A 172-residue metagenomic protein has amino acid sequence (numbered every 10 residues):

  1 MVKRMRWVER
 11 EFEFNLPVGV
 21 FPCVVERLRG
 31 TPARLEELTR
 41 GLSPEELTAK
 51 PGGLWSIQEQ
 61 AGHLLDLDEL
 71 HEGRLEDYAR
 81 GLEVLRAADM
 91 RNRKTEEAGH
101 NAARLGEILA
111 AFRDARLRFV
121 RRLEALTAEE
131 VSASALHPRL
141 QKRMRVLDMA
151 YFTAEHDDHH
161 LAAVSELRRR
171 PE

Functional and structural regions predicted by a protein language model:
M1-N15, E46-R91, V131-E172: Short, contiguous alpha-helical
E13-V20, E97-R104, Q141-R145: Short amphipathic alpha-helical segments at helix-loop
N15-E26, A49, R80-V84, A103 (+1 more regions): Solvent-exposed interaction patches of small proteins and small membrane subunits
V18, V24-V25, T31, I108-L109 (+2 more regions): Short leucine-rich amphipathic alpha-helices used at interfaces
V20-P51: Short, contiguous, helix-prone interaction/anchoring segments in small proteins
F21, L28-T31, G53-I57, L64 (+3 more regions): Hydrophobic alpha-helical segments and helix-packing faces
E26-L38, R93-A133, T153: Acidic/histidine-rich alpha-helical segments that form the ligand environment of transition-metal centers
P32-S43, E69-E72, E76, R113-T127 (+2 more regions): Structural signal for well-ordered, non-membrane alpha-helices
